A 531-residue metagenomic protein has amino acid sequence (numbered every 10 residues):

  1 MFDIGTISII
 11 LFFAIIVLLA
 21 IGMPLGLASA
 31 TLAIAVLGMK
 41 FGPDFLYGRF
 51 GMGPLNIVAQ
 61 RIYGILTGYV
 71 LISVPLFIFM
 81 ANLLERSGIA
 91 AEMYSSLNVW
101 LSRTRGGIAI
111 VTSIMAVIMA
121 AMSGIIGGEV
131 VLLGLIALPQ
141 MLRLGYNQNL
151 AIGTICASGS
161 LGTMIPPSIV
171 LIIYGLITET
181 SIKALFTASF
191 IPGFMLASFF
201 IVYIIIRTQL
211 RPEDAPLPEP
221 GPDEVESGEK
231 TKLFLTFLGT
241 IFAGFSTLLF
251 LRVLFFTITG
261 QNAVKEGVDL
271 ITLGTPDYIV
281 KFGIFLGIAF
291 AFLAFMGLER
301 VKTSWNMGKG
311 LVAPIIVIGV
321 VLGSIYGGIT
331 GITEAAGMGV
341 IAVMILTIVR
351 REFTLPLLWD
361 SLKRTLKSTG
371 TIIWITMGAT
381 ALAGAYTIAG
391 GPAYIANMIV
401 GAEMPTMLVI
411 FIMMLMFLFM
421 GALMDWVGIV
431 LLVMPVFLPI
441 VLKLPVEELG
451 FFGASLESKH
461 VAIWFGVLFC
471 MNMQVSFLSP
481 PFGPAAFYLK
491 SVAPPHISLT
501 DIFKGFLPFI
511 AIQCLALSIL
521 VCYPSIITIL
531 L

Functional and structural regions predicted by a protein language model:
M1-L531: Alpha-helical transmembrane segments of multi-pass membrane transport proteins
